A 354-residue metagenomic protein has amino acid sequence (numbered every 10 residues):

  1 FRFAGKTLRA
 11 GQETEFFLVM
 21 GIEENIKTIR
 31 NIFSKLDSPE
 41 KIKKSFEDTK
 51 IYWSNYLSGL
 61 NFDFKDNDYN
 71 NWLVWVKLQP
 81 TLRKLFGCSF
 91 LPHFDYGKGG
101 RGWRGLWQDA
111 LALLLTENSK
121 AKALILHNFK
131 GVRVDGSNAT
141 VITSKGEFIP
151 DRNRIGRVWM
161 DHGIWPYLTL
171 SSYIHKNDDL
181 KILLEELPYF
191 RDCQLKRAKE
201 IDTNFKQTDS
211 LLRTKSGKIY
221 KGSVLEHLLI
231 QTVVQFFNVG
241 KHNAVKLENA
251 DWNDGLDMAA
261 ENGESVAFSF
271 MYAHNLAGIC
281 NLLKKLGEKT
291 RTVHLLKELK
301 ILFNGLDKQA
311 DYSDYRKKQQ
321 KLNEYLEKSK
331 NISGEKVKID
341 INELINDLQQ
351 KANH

Functional and structural regions predicted by a protein language model:
F1-H354: Acidic, mature catalytic/reactive cores of soluble proteins
